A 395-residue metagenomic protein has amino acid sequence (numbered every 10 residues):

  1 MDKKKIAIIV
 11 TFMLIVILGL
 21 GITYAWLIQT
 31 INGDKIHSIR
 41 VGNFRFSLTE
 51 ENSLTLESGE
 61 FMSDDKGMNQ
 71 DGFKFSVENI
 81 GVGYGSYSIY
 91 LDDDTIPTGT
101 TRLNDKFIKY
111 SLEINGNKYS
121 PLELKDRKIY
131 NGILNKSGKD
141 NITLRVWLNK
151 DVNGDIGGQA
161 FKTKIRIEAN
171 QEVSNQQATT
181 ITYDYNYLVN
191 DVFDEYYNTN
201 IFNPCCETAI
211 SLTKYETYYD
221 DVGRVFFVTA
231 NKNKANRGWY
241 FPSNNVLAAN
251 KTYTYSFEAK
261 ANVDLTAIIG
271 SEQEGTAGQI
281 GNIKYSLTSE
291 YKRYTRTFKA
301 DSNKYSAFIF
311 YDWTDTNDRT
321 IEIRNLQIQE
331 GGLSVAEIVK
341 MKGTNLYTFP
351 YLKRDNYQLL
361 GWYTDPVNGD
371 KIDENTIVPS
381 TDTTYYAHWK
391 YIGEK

Functional and structural regions predicted by a protein language model:
D2-D65, G157-F161, N170-T180, G393-K395: Short, polar/proline-rich extracytoplasmic segments that appear immediately after membrane translocation
L14-V16, W147-I156, K299-N303: Short, surface-exposed loop/turn segments at beta-strand-coil junctions that are enriched for proline with nearby
L18, I22, I28-Q29, D65-N117: Surface-exposed interaction patch
W26, S38-N43, Q70, V77 (+4 more regions): Extracellular and organelle-lumenal recognition/adhesion modules and their flexible linkers in secreted
G42-E51, S88-Y90, D94-R127, C206-E207 (+1 more regions): A surface/secretory-pathway sequence property marking extracellular, secreted, or lumenal proteins enriched
M62-K66, Y130-K139, K284-K292, A300-D301: Short proline/glycine- and polar residue-rich coil/turn motifs
N69-S86, Y90-D92, Y130-Q177: C-terminal, structured domain-capping segment
N175-Y187, L333-K395: Secondary-structure capping and domain/repeat boundary segments
